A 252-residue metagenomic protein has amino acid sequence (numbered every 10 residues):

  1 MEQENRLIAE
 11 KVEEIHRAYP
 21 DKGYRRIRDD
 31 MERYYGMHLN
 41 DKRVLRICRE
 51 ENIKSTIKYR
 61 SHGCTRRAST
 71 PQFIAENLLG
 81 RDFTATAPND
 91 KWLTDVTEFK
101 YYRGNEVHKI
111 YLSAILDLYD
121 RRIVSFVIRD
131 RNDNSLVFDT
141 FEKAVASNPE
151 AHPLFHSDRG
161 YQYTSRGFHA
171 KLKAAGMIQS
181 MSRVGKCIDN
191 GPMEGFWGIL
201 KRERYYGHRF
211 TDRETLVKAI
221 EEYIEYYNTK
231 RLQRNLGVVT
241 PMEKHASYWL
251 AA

Functional and structural regions predicted by a protein language model:
M1-A87, K186, M242-W249: Basic, flexible linker segments flanking DNA-binding modules in nucleic acid-interacting mobile-element proteins
Q3, T65-A68, S157-R159, S165-F168 (+3 more regions): RNase H-like two-metal-ion nuclease catalytic core shared by retroviral integrases and related mobile-element nucleases
Y19-D21, Y35-G36, F83-T84, Y102 (+3 more regions): Conserved, non-catalytic sequence blocks in retroelement Pol enzymes and Pol-derived host proteins
R81-V124, D130: An active-site-proximal beta-strand-loop segment
H108, F126-N148: Active-site beta-loop-alpha junctions of metal-dependent nucleic acid enzymes, especially the RNase H-like/DDE
D120-F126, Q179-S182, Y206-G207: Short small-residue beta-strand/loop micro-motif enriched in glycine and branched aliphatics
K173-M177, I199-A252: C-terminal domain-tail junction helix/linker
